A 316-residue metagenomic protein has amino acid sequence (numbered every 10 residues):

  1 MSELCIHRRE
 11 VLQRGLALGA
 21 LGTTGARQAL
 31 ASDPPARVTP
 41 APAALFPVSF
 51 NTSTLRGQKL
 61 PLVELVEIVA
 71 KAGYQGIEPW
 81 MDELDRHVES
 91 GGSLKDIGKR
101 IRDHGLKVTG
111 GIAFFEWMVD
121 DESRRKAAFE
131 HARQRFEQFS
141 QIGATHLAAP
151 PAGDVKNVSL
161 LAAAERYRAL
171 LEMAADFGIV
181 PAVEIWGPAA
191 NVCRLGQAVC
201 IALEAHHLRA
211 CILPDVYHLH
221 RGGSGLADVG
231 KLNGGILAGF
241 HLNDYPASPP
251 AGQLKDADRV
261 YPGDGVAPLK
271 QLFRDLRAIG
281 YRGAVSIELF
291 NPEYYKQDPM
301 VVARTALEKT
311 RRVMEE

Functional and structural regions predicted by a protein language model:
S2-S49, T54-A72, V192-P214, H218-E316: Histidine-acidic metal/acid-base catalytic patches
G15-G25, P35-P42, E64-V66, R100-H104 (+2 more regions): Active-site acidic/histidine proton-transfer and metal-coordination neighborhood in alpha/beta enzyme cores
T54-R56, M81-E83, F114-W117, P151-V155 (+4 more regions): Active-site-proximal loop/turn and secondary-structure-junction residues that shape catalytic pockets, frequently
P61, S93, A127-H131, A162 (+3 more regions): Soluble or luminal CAZymes and related metallo-dependent hydrolases
Q75, T145, A238: Receiver (REC) domain switch/active-site residues of two-component response regulators
E78, G110-I112, A148, A182 (+2 more regions): Conserved beta-strand positions in the central sheet of alpha/beta enzyme cores
E78-G98, D154: Glycine-rich, proline-tolerant flexible connector loops at the mouths of alpha/beta enzymes
S93-D103, R166-L170, D228, L272-D275: Catalytic-core regions built around general acid/base machinery
